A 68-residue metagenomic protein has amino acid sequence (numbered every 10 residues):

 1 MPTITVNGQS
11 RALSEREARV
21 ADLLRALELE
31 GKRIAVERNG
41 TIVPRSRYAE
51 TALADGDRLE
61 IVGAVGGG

Functional and structural regions predicted by a protein language model:
M1-G67: Ubiquitin-like/PB1-type beta-grasp interaction modules and other compact soluble beta-rich domains
